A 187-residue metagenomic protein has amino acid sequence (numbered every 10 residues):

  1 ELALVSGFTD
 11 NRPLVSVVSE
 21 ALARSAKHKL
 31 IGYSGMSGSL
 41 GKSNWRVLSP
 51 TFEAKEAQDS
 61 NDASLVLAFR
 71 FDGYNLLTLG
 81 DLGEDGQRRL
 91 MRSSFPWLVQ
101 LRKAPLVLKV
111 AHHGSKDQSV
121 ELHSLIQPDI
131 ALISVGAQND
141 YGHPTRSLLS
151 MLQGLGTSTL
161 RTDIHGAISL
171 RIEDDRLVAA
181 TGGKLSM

Functional and structural regions predicted by a protein language model:
E1-M187: Non-globular, low-confidence helical/coil segments that flank catalytic cores
